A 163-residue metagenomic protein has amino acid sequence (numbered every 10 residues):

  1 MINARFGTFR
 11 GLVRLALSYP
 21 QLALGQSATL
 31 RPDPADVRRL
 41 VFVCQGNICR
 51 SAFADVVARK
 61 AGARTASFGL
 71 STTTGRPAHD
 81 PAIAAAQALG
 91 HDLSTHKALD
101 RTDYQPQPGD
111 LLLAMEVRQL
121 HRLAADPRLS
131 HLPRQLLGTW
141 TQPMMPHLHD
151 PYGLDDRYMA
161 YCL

Functional and structural regions predicted by a protein language model:
M1-P34, L123-L163: Phosphate-binding/catalytic loops
G7, R14-P108: Conserved active-site segments centered on acidic
A114-M115: Short beta-strand scaffold positions
R118-L120: Alpha-helix capping/helix-boundary segments
